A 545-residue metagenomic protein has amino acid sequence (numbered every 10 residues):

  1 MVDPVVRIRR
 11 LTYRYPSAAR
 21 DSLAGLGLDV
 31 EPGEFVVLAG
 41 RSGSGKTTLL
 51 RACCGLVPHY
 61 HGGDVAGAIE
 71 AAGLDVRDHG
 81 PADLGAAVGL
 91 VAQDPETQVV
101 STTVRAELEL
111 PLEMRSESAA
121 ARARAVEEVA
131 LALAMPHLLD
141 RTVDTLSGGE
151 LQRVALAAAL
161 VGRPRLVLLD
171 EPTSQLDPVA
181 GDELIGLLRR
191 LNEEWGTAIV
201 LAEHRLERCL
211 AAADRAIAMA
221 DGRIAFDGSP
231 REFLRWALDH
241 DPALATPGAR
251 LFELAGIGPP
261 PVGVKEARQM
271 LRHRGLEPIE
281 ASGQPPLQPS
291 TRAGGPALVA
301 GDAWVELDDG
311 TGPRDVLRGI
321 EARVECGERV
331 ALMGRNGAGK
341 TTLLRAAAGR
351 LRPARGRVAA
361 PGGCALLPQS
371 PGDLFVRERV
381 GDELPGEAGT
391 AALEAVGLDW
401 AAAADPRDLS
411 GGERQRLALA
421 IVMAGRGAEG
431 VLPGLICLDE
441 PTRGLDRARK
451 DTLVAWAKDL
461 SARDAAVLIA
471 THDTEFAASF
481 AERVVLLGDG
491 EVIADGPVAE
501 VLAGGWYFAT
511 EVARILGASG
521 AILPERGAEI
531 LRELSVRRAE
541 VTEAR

Functional and structural regions predicted by a protein language model:
V57, A68-D83, R350-A359, G363-P371: ABC ATPase NBD Q-loop/coupling interface
A120-L138, G389-A401, A424: Conserved ABC ATPase "signature" region
A159-L160, M423, E429-G430: ABC ATPase C-loop
V167-D170, I436-D439: Catalytic Walker B motif of ABC-type/P-loop ATPase nucleotide-binding domains
E203-H204, T471-H472: H-loop/switch region of ABC-family ATPase nucleotide-binding domains
C209-A211, A477-S479: A short, surface-exposed alpha-helical micro-motif characterized by mixed small hydrophobic and charged/polar residues
R235-G294, F508-R545: ABC ATPase nucleotide-binding domains
